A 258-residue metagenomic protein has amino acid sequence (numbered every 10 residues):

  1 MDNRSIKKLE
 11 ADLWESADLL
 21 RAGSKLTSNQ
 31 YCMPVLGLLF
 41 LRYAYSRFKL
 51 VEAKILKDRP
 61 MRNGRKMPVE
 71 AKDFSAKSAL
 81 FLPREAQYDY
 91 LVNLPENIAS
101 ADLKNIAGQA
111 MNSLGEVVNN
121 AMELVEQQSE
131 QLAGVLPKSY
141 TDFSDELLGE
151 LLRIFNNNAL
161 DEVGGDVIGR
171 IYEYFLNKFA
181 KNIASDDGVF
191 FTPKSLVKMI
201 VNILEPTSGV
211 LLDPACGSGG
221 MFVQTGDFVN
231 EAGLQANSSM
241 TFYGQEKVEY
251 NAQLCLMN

Functional and structural regions predicted by a protein language model:
M1-T207: Non-catalytic, mostly N-terminal accessory regions of nucleic-acid modification and defense proteins
D186-N258: Conserved S-adenosyl-L-methionine
